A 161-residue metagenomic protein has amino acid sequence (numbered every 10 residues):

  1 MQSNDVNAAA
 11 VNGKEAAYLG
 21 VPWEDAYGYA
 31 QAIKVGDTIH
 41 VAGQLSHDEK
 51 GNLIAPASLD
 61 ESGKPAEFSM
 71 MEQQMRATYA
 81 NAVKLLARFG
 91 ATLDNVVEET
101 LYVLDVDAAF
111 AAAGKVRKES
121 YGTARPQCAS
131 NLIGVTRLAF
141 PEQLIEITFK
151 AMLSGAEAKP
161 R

Functional and structural regions predicted by a protein language model:
M1-A80, K84-V97, V103-R161: N-terminal presequence-like segments and the immediate start of the first folded domain
